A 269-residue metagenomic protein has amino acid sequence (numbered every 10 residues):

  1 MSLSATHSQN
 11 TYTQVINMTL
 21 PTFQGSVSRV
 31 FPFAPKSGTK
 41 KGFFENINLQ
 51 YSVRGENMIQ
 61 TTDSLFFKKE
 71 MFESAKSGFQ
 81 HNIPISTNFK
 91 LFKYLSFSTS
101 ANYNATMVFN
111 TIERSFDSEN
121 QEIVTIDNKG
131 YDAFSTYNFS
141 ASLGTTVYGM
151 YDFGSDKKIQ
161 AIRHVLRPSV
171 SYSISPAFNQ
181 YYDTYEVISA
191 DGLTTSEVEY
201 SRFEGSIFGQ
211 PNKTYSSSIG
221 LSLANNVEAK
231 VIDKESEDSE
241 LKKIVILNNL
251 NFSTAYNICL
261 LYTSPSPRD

Functional and structural regions predicted by a protein language model:
M1-S264: Outer-membrane beta-barrel proteins and related beta-barrel translocases across Gram-negative bacteria
P265-D269: A short, hydrophobic C-terminal helix/tail in secreted or cell-surface proteins
